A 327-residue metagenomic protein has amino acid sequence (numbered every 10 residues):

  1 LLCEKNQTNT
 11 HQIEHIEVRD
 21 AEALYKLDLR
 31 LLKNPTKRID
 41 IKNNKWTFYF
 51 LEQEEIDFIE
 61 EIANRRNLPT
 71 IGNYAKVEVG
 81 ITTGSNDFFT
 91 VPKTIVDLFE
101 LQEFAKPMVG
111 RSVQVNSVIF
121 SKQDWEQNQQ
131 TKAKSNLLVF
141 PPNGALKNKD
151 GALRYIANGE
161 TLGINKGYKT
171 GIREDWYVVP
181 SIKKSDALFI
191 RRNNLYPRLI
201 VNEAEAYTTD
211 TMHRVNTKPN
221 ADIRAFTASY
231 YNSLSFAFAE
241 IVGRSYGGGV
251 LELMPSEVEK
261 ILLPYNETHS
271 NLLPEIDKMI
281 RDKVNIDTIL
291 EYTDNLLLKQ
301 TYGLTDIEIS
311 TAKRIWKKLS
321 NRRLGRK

Functional and structural regions predicted by a protein language model:
L1, A21-L31, D40-F48, A228-S235 (+2 more regions): Noncatalytic linker/hinge segments flanking ATPase motor cores
L1-G72: Flexible, glycine-/basic-rich loop-and-beta segments that form/coincide with the SAM-dependent methyltransferase
L2-C3, K26-R38, N216-I223, M279-L297: Short secondary-structure transition/capping segments
Q7-T10, Y25-D28, I39-I41, A133 (+4 more regions): Glycine-rich loops and low-complexity Gly/Arg-rich segments that provide flexible linkers or classic glycine-based
T10-A23, L195-T209, V258, H269-K283 (+1 more regions): Short, surface-exposed, charge-dense and proline/glycine-enriched linear segments
K37-I41, V118, K169, I309: Intrinsically disordered, low-complexity regions enriched in Ser/Pro/Gly/Gln/His and often acidic
K42-F89, G151, E267-K327: Non-catalytic DNA-recognition/assembly elements of restriction-modification systems
E55-N271, K278: Polybasic, glycine- and aromatic-enriched phosphate-binding surface used to engage nucleic acids
